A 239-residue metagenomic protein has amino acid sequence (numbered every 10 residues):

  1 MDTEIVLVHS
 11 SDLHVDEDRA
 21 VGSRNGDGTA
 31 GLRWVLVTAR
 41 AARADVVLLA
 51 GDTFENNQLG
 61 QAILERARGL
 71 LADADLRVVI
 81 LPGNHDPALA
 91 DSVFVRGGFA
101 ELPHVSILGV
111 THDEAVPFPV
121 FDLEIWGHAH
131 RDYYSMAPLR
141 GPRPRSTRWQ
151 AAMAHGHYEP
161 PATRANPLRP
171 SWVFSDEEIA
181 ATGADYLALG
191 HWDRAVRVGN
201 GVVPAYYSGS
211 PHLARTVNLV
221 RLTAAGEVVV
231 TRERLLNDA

Functional and structural regions predicted by a protein language model:
M1-R66, L139, S146: N-terminal active-site segment of His-dependent metallophosphoesterases
T3, F121, G226: Residue-level signal for beta-strand positions within conserved beta-sheet cores that form or flank
V6, D45-V46, R77, W149 (+2 more regions): Residues at the starts of beta-strands that form the adenosine-phosphate
S10, H128, H155, E233-L235: Generic beta-structure capping elements
A42-D45, D73-A74, V217-L219: Generic alpha-helical hydrophobic packing signal
N57-T216: His/Asp/Glu-rich metal-coordinating catalytic cores of metallo-dependent phosphodiesterases/hydrolases acting on
L213-A239: Acidic, His/Gly-rich catalytic cores of divalent-metal-dependent hydrolytic chemistry
